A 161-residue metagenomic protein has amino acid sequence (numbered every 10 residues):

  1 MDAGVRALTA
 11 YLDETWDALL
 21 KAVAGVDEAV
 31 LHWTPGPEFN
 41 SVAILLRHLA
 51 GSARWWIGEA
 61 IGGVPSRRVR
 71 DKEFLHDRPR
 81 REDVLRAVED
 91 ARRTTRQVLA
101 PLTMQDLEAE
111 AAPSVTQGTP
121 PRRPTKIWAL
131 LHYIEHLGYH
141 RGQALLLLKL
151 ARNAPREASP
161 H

Functional and structural regions predicted by a protein language model:
V5, T9-V23, E28-K72, P113-H161: Short, contiguous alpha-helical
H76-P113, T125-G138: Acidic/histidine-rich alpha-helical segments that form the ligand environment of transition-metal centers
